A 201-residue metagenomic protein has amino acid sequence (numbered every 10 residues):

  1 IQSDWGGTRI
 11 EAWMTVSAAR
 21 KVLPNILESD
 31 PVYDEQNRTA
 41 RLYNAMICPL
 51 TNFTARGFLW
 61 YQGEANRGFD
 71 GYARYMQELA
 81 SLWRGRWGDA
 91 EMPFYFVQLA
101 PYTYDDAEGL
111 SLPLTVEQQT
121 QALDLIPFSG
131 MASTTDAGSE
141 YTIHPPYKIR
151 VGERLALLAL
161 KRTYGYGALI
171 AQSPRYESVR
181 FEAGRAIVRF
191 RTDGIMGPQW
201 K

Functional and structural regions predicted by a protein language model:
I1-K201: Cell-envelope and extracellular/periplasmic
